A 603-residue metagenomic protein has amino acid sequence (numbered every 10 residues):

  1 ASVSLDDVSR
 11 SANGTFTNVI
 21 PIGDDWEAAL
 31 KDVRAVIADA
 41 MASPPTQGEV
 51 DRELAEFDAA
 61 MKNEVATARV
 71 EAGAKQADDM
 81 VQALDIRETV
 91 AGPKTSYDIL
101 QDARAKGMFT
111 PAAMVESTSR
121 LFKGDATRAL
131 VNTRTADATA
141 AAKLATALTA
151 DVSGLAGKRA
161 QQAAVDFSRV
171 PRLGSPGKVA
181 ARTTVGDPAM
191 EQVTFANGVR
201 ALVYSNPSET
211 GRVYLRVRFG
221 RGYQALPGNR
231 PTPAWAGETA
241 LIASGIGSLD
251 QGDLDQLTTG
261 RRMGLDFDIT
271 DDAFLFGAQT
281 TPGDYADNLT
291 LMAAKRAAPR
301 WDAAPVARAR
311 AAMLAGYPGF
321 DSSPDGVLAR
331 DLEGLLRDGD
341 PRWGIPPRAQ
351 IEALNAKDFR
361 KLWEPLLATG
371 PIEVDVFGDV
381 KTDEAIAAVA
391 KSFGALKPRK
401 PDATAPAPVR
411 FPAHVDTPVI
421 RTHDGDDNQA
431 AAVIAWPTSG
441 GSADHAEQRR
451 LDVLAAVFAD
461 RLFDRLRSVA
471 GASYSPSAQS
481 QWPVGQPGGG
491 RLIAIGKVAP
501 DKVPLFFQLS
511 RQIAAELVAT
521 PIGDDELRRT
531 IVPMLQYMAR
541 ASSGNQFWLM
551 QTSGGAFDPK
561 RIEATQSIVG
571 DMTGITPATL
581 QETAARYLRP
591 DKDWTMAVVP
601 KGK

Functional and structural regions predicted by a protein language model:
A1-M108, A126-T133, E209-I242, I246-A298 (+7 more regions): M16 family metallopeptidases and their MPP-like homologs
E49-K62, G73-P227, E373-G425, Q429-G441 (+3 more regions): Proteolytic maturation boundary segments
F109-S117, A298-W301, V306-A307, L354: Peptidyl-prolyl cis-trans isomerase
D452: An acidic helix/loop motif centered on a single conserved Asp/Glu that marks catalytic or ligand-interacting sites
F458-L462: Short Ser/Thr-interspersed hydrophobic loop/turn segments at strand-loop and sheet-helix junctions that line or gate
